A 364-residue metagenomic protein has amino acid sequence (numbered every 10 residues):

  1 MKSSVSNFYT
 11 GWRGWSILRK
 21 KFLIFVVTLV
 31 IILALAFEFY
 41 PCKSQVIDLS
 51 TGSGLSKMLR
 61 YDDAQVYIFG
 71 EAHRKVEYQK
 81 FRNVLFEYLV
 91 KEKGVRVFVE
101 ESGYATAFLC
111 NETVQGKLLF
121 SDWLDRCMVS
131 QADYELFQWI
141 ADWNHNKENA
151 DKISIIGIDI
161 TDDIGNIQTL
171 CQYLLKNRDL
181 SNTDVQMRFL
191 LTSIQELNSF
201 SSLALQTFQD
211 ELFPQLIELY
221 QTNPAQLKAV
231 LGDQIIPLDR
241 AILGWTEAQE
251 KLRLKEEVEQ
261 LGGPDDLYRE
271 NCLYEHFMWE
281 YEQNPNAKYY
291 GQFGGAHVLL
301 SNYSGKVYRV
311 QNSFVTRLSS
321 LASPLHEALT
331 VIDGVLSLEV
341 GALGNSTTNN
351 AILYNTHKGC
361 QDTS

Functional and structural regions predicted by a protein language model:
Y9-L29: N-terminal Sec-pathway targeting helices
K21-F25, L33-S364: Compositional signal for N-terminal targeting/processing segments
